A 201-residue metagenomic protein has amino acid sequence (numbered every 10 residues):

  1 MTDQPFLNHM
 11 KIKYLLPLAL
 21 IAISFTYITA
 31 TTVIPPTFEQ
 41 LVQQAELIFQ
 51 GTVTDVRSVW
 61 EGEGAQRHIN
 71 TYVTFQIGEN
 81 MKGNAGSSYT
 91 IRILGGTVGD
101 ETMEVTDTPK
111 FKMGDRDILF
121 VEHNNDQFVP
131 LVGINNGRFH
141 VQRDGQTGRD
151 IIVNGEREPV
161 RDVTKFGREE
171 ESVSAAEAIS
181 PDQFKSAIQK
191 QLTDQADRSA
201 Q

Functional and structural regions predicted by a protein language model:
T2-Y14: Positively charged n-region of N-terminal signal peptides that target proteins for export
K11-Q201: Transition segments tied to proteolytic processing and entry into folded domains
